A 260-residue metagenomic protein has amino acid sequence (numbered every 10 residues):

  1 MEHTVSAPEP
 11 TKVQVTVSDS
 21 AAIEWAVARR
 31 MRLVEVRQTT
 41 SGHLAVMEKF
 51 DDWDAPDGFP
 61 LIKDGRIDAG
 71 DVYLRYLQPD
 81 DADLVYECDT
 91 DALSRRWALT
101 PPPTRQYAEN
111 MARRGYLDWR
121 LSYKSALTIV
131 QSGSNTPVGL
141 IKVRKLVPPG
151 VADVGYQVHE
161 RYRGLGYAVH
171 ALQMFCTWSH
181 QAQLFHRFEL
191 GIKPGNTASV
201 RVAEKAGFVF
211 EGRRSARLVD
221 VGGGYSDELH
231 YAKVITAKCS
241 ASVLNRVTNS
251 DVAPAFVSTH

Functional and structural regions predicted by a protein language model:
M1-A92, A126, V130-H260: Acyl-donor (CoA/ACP) binding surface of acyl/acetyltransferases
E2, R113-Y116: Generic structural signal for well-ordered alpha-helical scaffold segments
L93-R114, S125-L127: Conserved GNAT-fold acetyl-CoA-binding loop/helix
L117-Y123: Short loop/turn motifs at secondary-structure junctions and domain boundaries
